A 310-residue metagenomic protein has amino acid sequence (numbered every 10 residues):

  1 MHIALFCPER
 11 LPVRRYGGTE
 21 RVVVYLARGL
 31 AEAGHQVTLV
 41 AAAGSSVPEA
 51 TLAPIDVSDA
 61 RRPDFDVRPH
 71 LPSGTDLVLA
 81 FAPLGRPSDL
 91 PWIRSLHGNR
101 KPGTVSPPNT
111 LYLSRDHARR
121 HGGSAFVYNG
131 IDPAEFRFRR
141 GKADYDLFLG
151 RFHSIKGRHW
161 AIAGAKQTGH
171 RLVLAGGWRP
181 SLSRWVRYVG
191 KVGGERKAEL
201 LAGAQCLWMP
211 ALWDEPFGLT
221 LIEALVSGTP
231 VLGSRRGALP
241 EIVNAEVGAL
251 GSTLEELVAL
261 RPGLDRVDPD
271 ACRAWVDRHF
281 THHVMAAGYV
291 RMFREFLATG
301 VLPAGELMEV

Functional and structural regions predicted by a protein language model:
E9-V13, G29-R62: N-terminal strand-loop element at the rim of the active site of nucleotide-sugar-dependent glycosyltransferases
R94-R137: Donor nucleotide-sugar binding/catalytic pocket of nucleotide-sugar-dependent glycosyltransferases
S124-A175: Conserved donor-binding/catalytic core segment of Leloir-type glycosyltransferases
A198, L221-V226, G237-E241: Short alpha-helical segment that forms part of, or immediately flanks, the ligand-binding pocket in carbohydrate-active
L207-W208: A short hydrophobic beta-strand element within the catalytic core of glycosyltransferases that build diverse glycans
P230-G233: Short hydrophobic beta-strand element within catalytic cores of glycosyltransferases and related nucleotide-activated
I242-E255, R261-R266: Conserved acidic donor-binding segment of nucleotide-sugar-dependent glycosyltransferases
R266-G288, E295: A short, well-ordered alpha-helix in the C-terminal region of glycosyltransferases
